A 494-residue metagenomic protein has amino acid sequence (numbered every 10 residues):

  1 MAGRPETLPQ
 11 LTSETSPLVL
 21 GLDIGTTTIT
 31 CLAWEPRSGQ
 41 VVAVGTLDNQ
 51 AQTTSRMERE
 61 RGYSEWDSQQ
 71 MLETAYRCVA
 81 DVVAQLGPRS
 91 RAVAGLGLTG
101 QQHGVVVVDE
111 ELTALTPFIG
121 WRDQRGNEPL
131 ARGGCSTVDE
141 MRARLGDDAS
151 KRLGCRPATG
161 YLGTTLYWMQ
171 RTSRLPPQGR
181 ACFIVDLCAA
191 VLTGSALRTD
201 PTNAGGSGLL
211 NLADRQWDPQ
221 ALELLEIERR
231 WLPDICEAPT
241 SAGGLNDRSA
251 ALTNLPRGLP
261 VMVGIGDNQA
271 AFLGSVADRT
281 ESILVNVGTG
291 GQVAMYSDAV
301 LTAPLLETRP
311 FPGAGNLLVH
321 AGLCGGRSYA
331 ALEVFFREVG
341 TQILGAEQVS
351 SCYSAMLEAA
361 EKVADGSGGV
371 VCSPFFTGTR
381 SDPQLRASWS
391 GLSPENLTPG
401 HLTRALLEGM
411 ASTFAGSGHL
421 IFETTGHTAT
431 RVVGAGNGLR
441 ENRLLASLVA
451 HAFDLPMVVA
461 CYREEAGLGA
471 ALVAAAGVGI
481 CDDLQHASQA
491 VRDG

Functional and structural regions predicted by a protein language model:
M1-P117, P233-D234, A250-A251, L255-V263 (+3 more regions): N-terminal glycine/serine-rich phosphate-binding loop of ATP-dependent small-molecule kinases, especially carbohydrate
L8-E14, L20-L22, A33, N127 (+6 more regions): Active-site core segments that coordinate phosphate-bearing ligands/cofactors across diverse enzyme families
Q52-Y63, G146-A149, R198-G205, E228-W231 (+1 more regions): Gly-rich Lys/Arg/Thr-decorated short loops/hinges at beta-loop-alpha junctions or inter-strand turns that position
G62, A84-W121, S150-G160, A189-N211 (+2 more regions): Short beta-strand-loop/turn "lid" adjacent to the catalytic site in phosphate-handling enzymes
D67, D123, D267: Short, conserved phosphate/pyrophosphate- and ester-handling motifs at nucleotide-, phospho-/glycolipid
R89-A92, W231, A411, T428: Short loop/turn motifs at secondary-structure junctions
V107-E111, A131-G133, Y296-S297: Short, conserved acidic/polar surface loops in the N-terminal third of protein domains
L225-E237: A conserved helix-loop-beta module that forms one wall/lid of the active-site cleft in ATP-utilizing catalytic domains
